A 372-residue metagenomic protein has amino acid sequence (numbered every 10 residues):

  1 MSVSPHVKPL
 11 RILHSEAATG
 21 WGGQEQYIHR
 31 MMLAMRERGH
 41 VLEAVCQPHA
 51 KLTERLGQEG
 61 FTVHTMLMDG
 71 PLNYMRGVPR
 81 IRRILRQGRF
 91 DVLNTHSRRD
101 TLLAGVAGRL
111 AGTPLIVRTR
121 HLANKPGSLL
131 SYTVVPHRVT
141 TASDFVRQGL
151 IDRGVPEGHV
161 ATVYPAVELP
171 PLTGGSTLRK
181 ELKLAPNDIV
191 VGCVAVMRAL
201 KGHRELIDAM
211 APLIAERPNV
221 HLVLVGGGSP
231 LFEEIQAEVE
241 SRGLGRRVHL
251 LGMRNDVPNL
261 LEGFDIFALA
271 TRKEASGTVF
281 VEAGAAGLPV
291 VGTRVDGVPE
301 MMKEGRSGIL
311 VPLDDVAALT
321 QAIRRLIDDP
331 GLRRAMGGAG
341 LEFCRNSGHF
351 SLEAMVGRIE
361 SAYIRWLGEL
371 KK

Functional and structural regions predicted by a protein language model:
G22-L33, I189, C193-P212, P230 (+3 more regions): A conserved mid-protein helix/loop that constitutes part of the nucleotide-sugar donor-binding site
V45-C46, P289-G292, M302: Short hydrophobic beta-strand element within catalytic cores of glycosyltransferases and related nucleotide-activated
G108, A318, R325, L332-G348 (+1 more regions): A short, well-ordered alpha-helix in the C-terminal region of glycosyltransferases
L110-D144: A conserved, positively charged/aromatic
L172-L184, A237, L332: A short helix/loop element that forms part of the nucleotide-sugar donor recognition site in Leloir-type
I235-G252: Nucleotide-activated donor-binding/catalytic signature segment of Leloir-type glycosyltransferases, i.e., the conserved
M253, R272: Aromatic "clamp/platform" in nucleotide-sugar-dependent glycosyltransferases that forms part of the donor/acceptor
E304-G305, I309-V316, R325-G331: Conserved acidic donor-binding segment of nucleotide-sugar-dependent glycosyltransferases
